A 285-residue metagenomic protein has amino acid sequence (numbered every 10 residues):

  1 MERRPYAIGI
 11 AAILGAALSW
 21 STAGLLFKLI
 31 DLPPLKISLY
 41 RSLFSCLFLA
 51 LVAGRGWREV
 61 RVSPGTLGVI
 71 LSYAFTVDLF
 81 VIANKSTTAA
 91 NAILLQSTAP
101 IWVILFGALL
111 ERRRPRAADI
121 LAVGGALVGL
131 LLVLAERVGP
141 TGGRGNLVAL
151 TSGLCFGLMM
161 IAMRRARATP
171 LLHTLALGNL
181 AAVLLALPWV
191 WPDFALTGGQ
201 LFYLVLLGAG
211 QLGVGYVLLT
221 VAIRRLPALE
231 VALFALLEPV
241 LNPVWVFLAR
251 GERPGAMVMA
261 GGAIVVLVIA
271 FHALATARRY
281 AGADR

Functional and structural regions predicted by a protein language model:
M1-G15, S45-G68, R114-I120, V138-R144 (+4 more regions): Membrane-interface interhelical linkers
M1-S38, L71, L79, G124 (+4 more regions): Glycine-/small-residue-enriched transmembrane alpha-helix faces in small-molecule transporters and effluxers
E2, S42, A135, L236-R285: C-terminal-most transmembrane helix of multi-pass membrane proteins
S19, G56-N91, L95-Q96, L132 (+1 more regions): Specific transmembrane alpha-helical segments of multi-pass solute transporters/efflux pumps, especially DMT/EamA
L29-F75, W102-F106, C155-M159, L175-P192 (+1 more regions): Transmembrane alpha-helices of multi-pass small-molecule transport proteins
L49, Y73, L105, P115-A135 (+3 more regions): Hydrophobic transmembrane alpha-helices of multi-pass small-molecule transport proteins
V60-P64, I93-Q96, R112-L132, G139-N146 (+1 more regions): Loop-to-transmembrane alpha-helix entry segments
A92-T98, M163-A181, L212-L248: Helix-helix packing/entry segments at the starts of transmembrane helices
